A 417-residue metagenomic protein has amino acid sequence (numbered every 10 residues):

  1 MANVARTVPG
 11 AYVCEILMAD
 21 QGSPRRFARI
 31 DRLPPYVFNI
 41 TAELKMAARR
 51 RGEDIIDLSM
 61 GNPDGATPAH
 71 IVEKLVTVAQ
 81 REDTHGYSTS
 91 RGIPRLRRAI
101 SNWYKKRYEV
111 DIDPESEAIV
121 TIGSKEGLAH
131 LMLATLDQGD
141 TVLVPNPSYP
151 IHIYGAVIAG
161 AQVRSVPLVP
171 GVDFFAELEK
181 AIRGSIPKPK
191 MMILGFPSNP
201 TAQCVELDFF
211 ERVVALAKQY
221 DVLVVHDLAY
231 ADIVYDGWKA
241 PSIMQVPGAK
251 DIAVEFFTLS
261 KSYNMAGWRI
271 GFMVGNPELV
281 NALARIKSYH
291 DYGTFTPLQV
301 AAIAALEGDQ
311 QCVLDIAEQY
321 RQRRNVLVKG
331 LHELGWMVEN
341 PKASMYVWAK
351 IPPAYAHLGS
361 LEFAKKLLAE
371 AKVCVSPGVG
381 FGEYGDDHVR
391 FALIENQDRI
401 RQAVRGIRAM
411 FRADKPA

Functional and structural regions predicted by a protein language model:
T7, Q245-V246, K250-R321, N325-L334 (+1 more regions): Conserved core segment of the aminotransferase class I/II
A19-G123, H130, A305-G308, D414-A417: N-terminal small-domain helix-loop-helix segment of the aminotransferase-like
A48-R51, A159, Q219-Y220, L334 (+1 more regions): Helix C-cap/helix->beta junction micro-motif
V110, A356-G359, K366-S376, G380-A417: PLP-dependent enzyme catalytic core of the Aspartate aminotransferase-like
A134-A156: Conserved PLP-anchoring active-site segment centered on the Schiff-base-forming lysine
R164, L168-G237: Active-site phosphate-binding strand-loop segment of PLP-dependent enzymes
I303, Y320-V328, V338-I351, G385: Conserved glycine-rich beta-strand-loop-beta hairpin in the small C-terminal domain of fold type I
